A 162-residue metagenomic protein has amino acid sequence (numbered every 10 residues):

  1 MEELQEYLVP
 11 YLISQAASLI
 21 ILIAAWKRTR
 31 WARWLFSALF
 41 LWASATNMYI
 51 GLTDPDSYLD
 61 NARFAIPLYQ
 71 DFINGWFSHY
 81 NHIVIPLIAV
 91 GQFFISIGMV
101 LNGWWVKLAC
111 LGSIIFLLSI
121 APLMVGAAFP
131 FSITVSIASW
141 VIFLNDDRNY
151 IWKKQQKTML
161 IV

Functional and structural regions predicted by a protein language model:
M1-G91, G98-V162: Extended, low-polarity transmembrane helix blocks
